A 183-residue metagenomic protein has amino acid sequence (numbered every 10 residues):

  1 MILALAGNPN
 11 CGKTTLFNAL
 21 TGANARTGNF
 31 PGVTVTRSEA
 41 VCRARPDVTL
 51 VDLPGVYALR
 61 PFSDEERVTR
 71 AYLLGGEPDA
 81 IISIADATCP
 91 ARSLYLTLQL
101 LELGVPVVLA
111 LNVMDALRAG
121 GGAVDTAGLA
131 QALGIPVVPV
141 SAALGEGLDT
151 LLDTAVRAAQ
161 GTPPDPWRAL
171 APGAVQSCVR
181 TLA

Functional and structural regions predicted by a protein language model:
M1-D64, L74-G76, A80, E102: Conserved G1/Walker A P-loop phosphate-binding module
N8, T27, Y57, P61 (+4 more regions): Catalytic cores of large soluble enzymes that bind and process phosphate-bearing ligands
T15, A19, V68-A71, T150 (+1 more regions): Alpha-helical scaffold segments in soluble metabolic enzymes
A23, G32, G55-Y57, A87-A91 (+2 more regions): Conserved nucleotide-binding/hydrolysis micro-motifs of P-loop NTPases
G32, T36, S63-E66, P90-L94 (+3 more regions): Amphipathic alpha-helical transducer elements in NTP-driven molecular machines
A40-V48, V68-V138: Conserved C-terminal guanine-recognition region of P-loop GTPase G domains, centered on the G4
D115-A169: Canonical P-loop GTPase G-domain recognition
D165-A183: Long, well-ordered amphipathic alpha-helical subdomains in the mid-to-C-terminal portions of large enzyme subunits
